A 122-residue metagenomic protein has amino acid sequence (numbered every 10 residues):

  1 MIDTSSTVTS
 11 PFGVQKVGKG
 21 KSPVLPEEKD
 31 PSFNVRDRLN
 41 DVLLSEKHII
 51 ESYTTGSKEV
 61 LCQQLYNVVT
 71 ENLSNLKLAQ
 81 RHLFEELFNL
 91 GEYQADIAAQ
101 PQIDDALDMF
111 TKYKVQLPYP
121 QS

Functional and structural regions predicted by a protein language model:
M1-S122: Amphipathic alpha-helical hairpins
